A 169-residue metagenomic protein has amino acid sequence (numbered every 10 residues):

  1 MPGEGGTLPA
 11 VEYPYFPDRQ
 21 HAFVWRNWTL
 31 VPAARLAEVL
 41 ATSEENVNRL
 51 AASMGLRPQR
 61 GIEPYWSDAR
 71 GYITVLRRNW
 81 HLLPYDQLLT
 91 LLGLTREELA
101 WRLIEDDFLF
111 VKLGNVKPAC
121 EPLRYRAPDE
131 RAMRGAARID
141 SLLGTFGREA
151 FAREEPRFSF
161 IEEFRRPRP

Functional and structural regions predicted by a protein language model:
M1-P169: Mature N-terminal, pre-catalytic/accessory segment of carbohydrate-active enzymes
